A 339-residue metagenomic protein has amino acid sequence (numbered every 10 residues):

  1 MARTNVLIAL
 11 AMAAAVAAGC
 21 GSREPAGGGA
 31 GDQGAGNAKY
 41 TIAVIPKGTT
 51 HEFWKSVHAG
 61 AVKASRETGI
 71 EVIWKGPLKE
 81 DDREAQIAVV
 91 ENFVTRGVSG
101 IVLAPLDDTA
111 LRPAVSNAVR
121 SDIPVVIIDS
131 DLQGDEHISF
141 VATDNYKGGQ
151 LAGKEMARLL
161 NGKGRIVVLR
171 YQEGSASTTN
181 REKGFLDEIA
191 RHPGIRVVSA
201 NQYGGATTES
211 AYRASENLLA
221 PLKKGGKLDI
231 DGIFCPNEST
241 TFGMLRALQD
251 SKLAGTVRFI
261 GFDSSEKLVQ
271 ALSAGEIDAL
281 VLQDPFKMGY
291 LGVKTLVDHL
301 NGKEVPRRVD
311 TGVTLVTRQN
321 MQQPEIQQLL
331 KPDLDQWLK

Functional and structural regions predicted by a protein language model:
M1-I8: Bacterial N-terminal signal peptides that target proteins for export
I8-A17: Bacterial N-terminal signal peptides
C20-K339: A residue-level marker of the well-folded mature domains of exported/periplasmic proteins
